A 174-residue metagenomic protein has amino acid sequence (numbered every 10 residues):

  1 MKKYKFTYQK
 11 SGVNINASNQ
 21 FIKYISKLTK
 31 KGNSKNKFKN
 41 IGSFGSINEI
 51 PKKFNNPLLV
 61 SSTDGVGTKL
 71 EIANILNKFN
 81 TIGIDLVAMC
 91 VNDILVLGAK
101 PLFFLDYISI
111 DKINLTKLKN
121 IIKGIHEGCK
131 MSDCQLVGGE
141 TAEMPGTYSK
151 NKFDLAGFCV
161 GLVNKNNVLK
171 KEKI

Functional and structural regions predicted by a protein language model:
K3-K35: N-terminal amphipathic/basic leader segments beginning at the initiator methionine
K27-I174: Glycine-rich phosphate/pyrophosphate-binding loop regions near the starts of catalytic domains
